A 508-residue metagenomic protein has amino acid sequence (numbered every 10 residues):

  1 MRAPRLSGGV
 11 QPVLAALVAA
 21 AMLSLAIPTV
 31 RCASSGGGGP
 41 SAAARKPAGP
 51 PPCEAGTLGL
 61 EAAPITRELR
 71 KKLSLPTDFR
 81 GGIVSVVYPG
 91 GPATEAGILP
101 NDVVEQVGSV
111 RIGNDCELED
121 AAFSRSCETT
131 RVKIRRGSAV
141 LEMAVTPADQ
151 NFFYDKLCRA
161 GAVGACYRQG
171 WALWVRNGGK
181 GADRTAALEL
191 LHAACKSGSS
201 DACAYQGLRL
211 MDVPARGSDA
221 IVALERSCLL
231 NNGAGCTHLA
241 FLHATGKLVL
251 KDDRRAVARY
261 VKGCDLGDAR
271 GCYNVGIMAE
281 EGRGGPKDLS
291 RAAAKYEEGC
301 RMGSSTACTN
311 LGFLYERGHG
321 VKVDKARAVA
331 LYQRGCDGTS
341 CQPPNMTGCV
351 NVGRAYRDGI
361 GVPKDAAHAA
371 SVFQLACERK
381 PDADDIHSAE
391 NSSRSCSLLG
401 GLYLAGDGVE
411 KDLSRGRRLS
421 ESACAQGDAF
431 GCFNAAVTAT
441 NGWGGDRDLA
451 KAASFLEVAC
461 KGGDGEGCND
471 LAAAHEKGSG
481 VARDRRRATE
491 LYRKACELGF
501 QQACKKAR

Functional and structural regions predicted by a protein language model:
A44-G82, V86, E142-K156: PDZ/PDZ-like peptide-tail recognition elements
P50-E54, L99, E105-Q106, E119-K156: PDZ-domain C-terminal substructure recognizer with occasional recognition of PDZ-binding tails
K72-D78, P92-V103, F123: A short glycine-leucine-enriched loop at secondary-structure breakpoints that most characteristically corresponds
V84, A93-C116: Conserved PDZ fold ligand-binding element
G161-A162, R176-N177, S197-S200, L230-N232 (+16 more regions): Short helix-capping/linker turns of helical repeat alpha-solenoids
R168-R176, Y205-D212, H238-T245, R259 (+10 more regions): Hydrophobic face of amphipathic alpha-helices that form TPR/SEL1-like repeat modules and related alpha-solenoid
